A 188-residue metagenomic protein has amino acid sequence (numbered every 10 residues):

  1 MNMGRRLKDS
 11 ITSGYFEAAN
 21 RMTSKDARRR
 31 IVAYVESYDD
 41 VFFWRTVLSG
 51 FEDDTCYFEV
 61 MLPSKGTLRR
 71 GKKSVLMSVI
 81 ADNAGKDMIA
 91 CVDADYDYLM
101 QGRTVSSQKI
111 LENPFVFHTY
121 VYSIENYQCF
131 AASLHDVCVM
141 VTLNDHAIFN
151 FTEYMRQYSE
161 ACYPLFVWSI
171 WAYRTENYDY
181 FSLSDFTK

Functional and structural regions predicted by a protein language model:
M1-K188: Acidic, divalent-metal-binding catalytic cores of TOPRIM and closely related two-metal-ion phosphodiester/pyrophosphate
